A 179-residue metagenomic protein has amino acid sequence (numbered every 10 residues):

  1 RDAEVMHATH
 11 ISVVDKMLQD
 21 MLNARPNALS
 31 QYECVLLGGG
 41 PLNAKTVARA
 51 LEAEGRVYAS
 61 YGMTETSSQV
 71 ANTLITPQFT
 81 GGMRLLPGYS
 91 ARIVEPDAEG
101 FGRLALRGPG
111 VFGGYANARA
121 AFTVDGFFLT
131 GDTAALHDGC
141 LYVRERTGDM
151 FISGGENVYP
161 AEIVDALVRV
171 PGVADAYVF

Functional and structural regions predicted by a protein language model:
R1-T9: Conserved ATP-dependent adenylate/AMP-binding module captured primarily in the ANL superfamily
A8-V13, M21-F79, S90-V94: Gly/Ser/Thr-rich phosphate-binding loop
S30-Q31, I93, T123, L129 (+1 more regions): Generic beta-strand structural signal
Q31, G88, G172-D175: Glycine-centered tight turns that cap/initiate beta-strands
L37-G40, Y61, R107-P109, G154-E156: Glycine-rich beta-strand-to-loop/alpha-helix junction loops that act as flexible
R84-G88, P96-D125, C140, E156-V158: Conserved ATP/PPi-binding loop(s) of AMP-dependent carboxylate-activating enzymes
G108, G114, G131-F179: AMP-binding/adenylate-forming catalytic core of the ANL superfamily
